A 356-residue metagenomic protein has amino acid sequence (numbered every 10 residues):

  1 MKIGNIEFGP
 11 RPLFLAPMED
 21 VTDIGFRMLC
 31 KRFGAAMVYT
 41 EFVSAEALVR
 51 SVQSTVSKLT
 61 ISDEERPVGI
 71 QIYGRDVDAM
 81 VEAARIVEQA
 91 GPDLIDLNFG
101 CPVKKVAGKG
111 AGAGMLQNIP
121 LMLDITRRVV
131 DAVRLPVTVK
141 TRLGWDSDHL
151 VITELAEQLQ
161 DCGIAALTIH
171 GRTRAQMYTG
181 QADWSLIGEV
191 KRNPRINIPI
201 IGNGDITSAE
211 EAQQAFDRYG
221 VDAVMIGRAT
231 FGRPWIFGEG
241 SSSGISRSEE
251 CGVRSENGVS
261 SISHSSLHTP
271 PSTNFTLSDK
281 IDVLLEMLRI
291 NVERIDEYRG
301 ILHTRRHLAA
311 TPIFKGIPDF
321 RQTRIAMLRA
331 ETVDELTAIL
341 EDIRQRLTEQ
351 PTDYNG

Functional and structural regions predicted by a protein language model:
M1-G9, L13, E19, I24-G25 (+8 more regions): Alpha/beta catalytic cores of nucleotide-metabolism and tRNA/nucleoside-modifying enzymes
K2-F14, E46-V68, C101, V106-K109 (+2 more regions): N-terminal small/glycine-rich loop or linker at the start of catalytic domains across soluble metabolic enzymes
K2-G4, M18-D93: Glycine-rich, positively charged N-terminal anion/phosphate-binding segment
L13-A16, V38-T40, V68-I72, I95 (+4 more regions): Hydrophobic faces of well-ordered beta-strands that scaffold small-molecule active sites in alpha/beta enzyme cores
M18-D20, V43-A45, Y73-R75, G100-P102 (+4 more regions): Active-site beta-loop-alpha junctions enriched in small/polar residues
V81-I95, F99-A111, P120-I198: Alpha/beta enzyme core
G110-L116, S241: Short glycine-enriched, charge-decorated loop/helix-capping segments at active-site entrances that position
